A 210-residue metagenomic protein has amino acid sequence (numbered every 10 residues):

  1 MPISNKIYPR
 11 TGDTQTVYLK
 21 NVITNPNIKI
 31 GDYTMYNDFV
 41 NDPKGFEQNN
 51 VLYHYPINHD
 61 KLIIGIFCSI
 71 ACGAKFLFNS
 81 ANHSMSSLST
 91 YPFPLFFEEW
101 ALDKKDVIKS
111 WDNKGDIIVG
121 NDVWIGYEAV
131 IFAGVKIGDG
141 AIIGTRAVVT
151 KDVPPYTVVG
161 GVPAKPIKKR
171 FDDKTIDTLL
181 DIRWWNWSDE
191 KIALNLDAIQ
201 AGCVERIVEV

Functional and structural regions predicted by a protein language model:
M1-K20: N-terminal capping/interface segment
T16-H83, P94-E99, D106-P166: Structural signal for interior beta-strand "rungs" in well-ordered beta-sheet cores of soluble enzyme domains
S84-L88: Glycine-rich phosphate-binding loop and adjoining beta1-alpha1-beta2 segment of Rossmann-like nucleotide-binding folds
F93-P94, A101-I131, P163-V210: C-terminal segments of enzyme domains that contribute to small-molecule binding surfaces
